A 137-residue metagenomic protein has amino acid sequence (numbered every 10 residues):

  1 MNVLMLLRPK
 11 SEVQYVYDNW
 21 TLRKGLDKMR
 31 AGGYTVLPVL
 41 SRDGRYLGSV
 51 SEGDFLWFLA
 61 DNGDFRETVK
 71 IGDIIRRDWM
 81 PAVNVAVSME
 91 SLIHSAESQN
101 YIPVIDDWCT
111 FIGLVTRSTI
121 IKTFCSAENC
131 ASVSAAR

Functional and structural regions predicted by a protein language model:
M1-V13, T68-W79: Bateman (tandem CBS) regulatory domains
V13, R23, L56-W57, I121: Nucleotide phosphate-binding site architecture
Y15-G33, L40, P81-Q99, I105-W108 (+1 more regions): The conserved cystathionine-beta-synthase
M29-G32, L37-D54, A96, V104-T119: A glycine-centered beta-loop-beta connector
L40, N62-I71: Helix-adjacent hinge/juxtasegments
E52-G63: Structured interaction and signal-relay segments at domain junctions
R117-R137: Juxtadomain coupling helices with adjacent low-complexity linkers
